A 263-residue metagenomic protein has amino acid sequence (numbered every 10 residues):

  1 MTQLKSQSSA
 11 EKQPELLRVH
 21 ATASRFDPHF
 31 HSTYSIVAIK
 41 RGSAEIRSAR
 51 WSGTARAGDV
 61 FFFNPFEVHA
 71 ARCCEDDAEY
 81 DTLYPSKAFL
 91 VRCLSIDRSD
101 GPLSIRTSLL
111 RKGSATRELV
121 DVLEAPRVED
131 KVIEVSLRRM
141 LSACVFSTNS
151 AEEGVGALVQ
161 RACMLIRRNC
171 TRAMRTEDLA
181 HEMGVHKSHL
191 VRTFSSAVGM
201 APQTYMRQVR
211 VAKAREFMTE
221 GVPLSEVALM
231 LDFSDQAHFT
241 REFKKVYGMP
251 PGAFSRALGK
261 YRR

Functional and structural regions predicted by a protein language model:
T2-P102: N-terminal regulatory/effector-sensing and dimerization cores that precede helix-turn-helix DNA-binding domains
H29-H31, H69, H186-H189, Q203 (+1 more regions): Histidine-centered active-site/metal-ligand motif
S32, V155, V159, R207: Short, conserved glycine- and acidic-residue-centered signature motifs in active-site or ligand-binding loops
R47, R92-L94, Y205, V227 (+1 more regions): Residues that scaffold the ATP/ADP-binding catalytic core of kinase and kinase-like folds
G58, L190-F194, H238-F239, F243: Short hydrophobic/aromatic patch on the recognition helix
K87-L94, P102-R168, D178, H189: An amphipathic alpha-helical interaction segment
M164, R168, A173-E177, S195-T240 (+1 more regions): Terminal helix-turn-helix DNA-binding modules in bacterial transcription factors
